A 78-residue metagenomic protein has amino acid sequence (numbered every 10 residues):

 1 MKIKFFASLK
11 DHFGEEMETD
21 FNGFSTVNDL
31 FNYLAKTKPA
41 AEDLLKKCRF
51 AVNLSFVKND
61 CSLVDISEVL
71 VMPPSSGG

Functional and structural regions predicted by a protein language model:
M1-S76: Ubiquitin-like/PB1-type beta-grasp interaction modules and other compact soluble beta-rich domains
